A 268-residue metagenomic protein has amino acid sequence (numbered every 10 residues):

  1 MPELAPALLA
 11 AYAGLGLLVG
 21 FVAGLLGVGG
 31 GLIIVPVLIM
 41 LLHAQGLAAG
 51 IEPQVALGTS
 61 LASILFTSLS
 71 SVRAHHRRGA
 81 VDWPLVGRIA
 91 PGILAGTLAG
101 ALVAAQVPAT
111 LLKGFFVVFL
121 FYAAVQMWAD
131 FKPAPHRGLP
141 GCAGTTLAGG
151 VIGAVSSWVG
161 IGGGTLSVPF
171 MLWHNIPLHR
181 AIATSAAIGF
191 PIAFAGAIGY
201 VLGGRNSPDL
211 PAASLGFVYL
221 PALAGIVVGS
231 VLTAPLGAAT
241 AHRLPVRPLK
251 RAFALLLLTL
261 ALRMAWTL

Functional and structural regions predicted by a protein language model:
M1-L26, I33-Q54, S70-W158, P169-H179 (+2 more regions): Juxtamembrane transmembrane-helix boundary motif
L8, T184-S185: Transmembrane alpha-helix entry/boundary detector in multi-pass membrane proteins
G30, F194-G199: Hydrophobic alpha-helical transmembrane segments that constitute the membrane-spanning cores of multi-pass membrane
L32, T59, S63-F66, A80: Generic alpha-helical scaffold signal
L57-I64, S185-A193, L257: Transmembrane helix-bundle signature of multi-pass membrane transporters/permeases
S60, S68-S71, S185, A241: Short linear Ser/Thr-Pro motifs
G163-L166: Short glycine/serine/threonine-rich phosphate/pyrophosphate-binding segments that cradle anionic phosphate groups
